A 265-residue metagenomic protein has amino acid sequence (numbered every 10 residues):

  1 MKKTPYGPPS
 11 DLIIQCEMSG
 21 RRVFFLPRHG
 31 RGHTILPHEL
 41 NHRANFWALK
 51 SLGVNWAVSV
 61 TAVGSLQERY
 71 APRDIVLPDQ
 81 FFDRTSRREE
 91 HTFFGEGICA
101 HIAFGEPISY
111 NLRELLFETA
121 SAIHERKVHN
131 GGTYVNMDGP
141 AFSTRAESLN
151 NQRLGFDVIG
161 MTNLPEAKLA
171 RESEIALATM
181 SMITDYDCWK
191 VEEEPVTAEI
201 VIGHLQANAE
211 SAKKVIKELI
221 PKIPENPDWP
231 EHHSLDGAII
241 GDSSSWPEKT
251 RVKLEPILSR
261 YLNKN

Functional and structural regions predicted by a protein language model:
M1-G105, L262-N265: Metabolite-binding pocket within alpha/beta catalytic cores that recognizes anionic/polar moieties
K50-G53, Q152, R171: Non-catalytic positions within long, well-ordered alpha-helices that form the structural scaffold/packing of enzyme
N55-W56, D157, A176: Short acidic/polar active-site loop segments enriched in Thr and Asp
N111, L115-K127, K214-K222: Generic non-transmembrane alpha-helical segments
A122-D157: Active-site/ligand-binding-proximal alpha/beta "capping" segment
L164-E199: Zn-dependent metallopeptidase/amidohydrolase metal-coordination segment
C188-D236: His/Asp/Glu-rich mid-to-C-terminal helical/loop segments that flank catalytic regions of hydrolases
D228-N265: A short, charged, Gly/Pro-tolerant segment at domain boundaries
